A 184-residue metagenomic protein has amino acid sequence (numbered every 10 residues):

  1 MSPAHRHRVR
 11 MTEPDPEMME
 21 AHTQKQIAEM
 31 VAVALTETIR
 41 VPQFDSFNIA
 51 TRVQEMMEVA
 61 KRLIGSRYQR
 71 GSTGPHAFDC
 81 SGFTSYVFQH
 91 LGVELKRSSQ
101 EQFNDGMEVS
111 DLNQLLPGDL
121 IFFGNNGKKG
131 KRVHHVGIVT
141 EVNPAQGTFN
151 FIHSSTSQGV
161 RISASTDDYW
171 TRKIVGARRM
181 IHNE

Functional and structural regions predicted by a protein language model:
M1-P16, A21-K25, V133-E184: Aromatic- and glycine-rich peptidoglycan recognition patches
V31-A60: N-terminal hydrophobic or amphipathic helices/low-complexity stretches enriched in small/hydrophobic/Pro/Gly
F47-Q54, G74-D79, V109-L112, D168-T171: Soluble non-cytosolic domains of exported or imported proteins
V53-K61, G65, S81-S85, L115 (+2 more regions): Extracytoplasmic/secreted envelope proteins and their assembly/folding machinery, especially bacterial periplasmic
S66-P117, K128: Catalytic cysteine-centered active-site loop
G74, R97-S99, G127, S155-T156 (+2 more regions): A mature extracytoplasmic/lumenal domain signature
